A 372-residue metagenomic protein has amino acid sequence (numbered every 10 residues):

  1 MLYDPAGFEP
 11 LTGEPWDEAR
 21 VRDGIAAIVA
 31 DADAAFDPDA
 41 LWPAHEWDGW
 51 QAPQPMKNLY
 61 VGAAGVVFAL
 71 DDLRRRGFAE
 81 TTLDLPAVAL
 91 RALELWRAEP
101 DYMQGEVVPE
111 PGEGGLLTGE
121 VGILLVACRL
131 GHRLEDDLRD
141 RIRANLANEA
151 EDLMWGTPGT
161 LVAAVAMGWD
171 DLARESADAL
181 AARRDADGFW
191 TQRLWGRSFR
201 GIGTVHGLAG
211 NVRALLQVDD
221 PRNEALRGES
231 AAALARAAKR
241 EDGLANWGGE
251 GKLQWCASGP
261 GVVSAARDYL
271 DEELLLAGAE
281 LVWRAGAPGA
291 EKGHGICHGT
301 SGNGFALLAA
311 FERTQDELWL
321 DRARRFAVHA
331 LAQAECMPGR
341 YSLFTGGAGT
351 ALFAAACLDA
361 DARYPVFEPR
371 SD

Functional and structural regions predicted by a protein language model:
M1-A63, F68-A92, R174-A186: Low-complexity, Ser/Thr/Pro/Gly-enriched N-terminal "stalk/linker" regions
M1-D31, Q217, D268-L270, L281 (+5 more regions): Terminal, non-catalytic domain-edge segments
L2-W16, A64-E80, G122-R133, G159-D170 (+4 more regions): Well-ordered alpha-helical scaffold segments within catalytic/enzyme domains
D23-L41, D84-Q104, G131-A150, L172-T191 (+4 more regions): Long, well-ordered core segments of solenoidal/helical folds
A44-A63, A98-E120, A144-T157, Q192-A209 (+3 more regions): Solvent-exposed loop and edge beta-strand segments that line ligand/cofactor-binding and catalytic clefts
T118-G122, L134-D137, D152-V162, D171-E175 (+1 more regions): Residues forming well-ordered secondary-structure scaffolds
D171-Y269: Extended ligand-binding clefts on enzyme/binding-domain cores
A277, H298, G302-A306, L318-H329 (+2 more regions): Short amphipathic alpha-helical segments
